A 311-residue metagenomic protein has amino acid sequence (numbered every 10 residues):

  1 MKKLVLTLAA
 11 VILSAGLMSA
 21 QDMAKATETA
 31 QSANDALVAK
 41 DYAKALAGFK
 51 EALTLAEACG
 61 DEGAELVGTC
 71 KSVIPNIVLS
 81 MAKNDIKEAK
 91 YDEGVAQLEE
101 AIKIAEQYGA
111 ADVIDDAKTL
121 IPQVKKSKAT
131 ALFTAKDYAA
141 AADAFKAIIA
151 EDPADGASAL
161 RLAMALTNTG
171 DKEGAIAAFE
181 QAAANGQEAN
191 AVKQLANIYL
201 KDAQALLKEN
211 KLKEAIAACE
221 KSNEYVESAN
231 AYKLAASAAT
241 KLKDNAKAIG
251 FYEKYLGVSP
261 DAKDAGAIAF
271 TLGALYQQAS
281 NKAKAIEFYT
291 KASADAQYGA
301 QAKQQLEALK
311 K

Functional and structural regions predicted by a protein language model:
K2, L6, L13, L17-K83 (+4 more regions): N-terminal leader/linker segments that initiate helical-solenoid repeat arrays
N34, N76, K83, T130 (+6 more regions): Residue-level recognition of tetratricopeptide repeat
E57, E106, P153, G186-Q187 (+3 more regions): Short coil turns that delineate tetratricopeptide repeat
E62, A110-A111, A117, S158 (+4 more regions): TPR alpha-solenoid repeat register
E65-T69, V73, S80, V113 (+8 more regions): Canonical tetratricopeptide repeat
K201-K213, A217, K263-G266, F270-K311: Terminal, low-structured helical/coil segments at or just beyond the last alpha-helical repeat
